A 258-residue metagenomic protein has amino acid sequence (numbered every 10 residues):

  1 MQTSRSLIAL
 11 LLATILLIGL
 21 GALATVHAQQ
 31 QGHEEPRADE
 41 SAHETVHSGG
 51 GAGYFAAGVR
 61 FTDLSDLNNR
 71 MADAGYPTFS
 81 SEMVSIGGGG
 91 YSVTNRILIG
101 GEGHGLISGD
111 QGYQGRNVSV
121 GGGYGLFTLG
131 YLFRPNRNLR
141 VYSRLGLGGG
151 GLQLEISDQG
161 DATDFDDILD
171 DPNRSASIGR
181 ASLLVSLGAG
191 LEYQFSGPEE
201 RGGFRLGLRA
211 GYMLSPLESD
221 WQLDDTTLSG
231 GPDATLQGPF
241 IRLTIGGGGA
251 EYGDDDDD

Functional and structural regions predicted by a protein language model:
Q2-L12: Bacterial N-terminal signal peptides that target proteins for export
L11-A22: Bacterial N-terminal signal peptides
T25-L98, G248-Y252, D258: Short glycine/proline- and aromatic-enriched beta-strand/turn motifs that initiate or cap beta-hairpins
H47-G53, N95-I97, R137-S143, A181 (+2 more regions): Outer-envelope beta-barrel architecture signal
G51-G58, E102-H104, R144-G148, G207-M213: Transmembrane beta-strands of outer-membrane beta-barrel proteins
T62-S80, G103-G125, G150-L184, S215-R242: Extracellular/periplasm-exposed beta-strand and loop segments of Gram-negative cell-envelope proteins, dominated by
G88-T94, F127-Y131, L145-G149, V185-F195 (+2 more regions): Residues on the lipid-exposed face of transmembrane beta-strands in outer-membrane beta-barrel proteins
E192-D258: Predominantly the C-terminal beta-signal and adjacent terminal strand-loop region of outer-membrane beta-barrel
